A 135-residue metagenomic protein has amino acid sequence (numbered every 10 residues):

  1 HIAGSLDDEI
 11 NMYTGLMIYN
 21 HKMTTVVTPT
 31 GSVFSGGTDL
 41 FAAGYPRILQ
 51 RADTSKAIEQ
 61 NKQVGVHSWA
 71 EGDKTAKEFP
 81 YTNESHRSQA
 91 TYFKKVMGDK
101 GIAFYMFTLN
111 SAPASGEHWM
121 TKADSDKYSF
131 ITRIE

Functional and structural regions predicted by a protein language model:
H1-D8, M23-T30, K74-P80, N110-S115: Second-shell loop/turn segments in exported
I2, V27-T30, Q50-S55, E59 (+2 more regions): Surface-exposed patches in mature extracellular/periplasmic domains of secreted proteins
A3-I10, A90-K94: Short, composition-biased local secondary-structure segments
L6-I10, T14-W69: Glycine-rich beta-to-alpha active-site loop
H67-E135: Charged, glycine-interspersed solvent-exposed loop segments at helix/strand-loop junctions that cap or gate access
